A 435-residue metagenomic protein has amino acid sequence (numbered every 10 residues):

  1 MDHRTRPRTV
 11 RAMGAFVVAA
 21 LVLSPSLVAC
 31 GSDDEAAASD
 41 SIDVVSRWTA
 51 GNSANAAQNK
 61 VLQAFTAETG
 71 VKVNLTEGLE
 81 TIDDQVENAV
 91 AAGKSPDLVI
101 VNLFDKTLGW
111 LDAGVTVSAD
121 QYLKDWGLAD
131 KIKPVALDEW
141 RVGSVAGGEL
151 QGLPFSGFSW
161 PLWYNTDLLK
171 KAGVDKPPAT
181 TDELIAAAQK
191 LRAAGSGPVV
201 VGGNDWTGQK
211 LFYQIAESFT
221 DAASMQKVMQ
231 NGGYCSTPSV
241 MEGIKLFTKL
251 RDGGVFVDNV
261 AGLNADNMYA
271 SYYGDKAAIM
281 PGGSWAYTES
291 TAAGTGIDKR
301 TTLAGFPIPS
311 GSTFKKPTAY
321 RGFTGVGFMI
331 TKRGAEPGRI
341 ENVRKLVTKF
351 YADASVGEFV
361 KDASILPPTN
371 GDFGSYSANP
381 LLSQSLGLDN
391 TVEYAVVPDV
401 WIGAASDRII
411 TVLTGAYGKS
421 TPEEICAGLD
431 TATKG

Functional and structural regions predicted by a protein language model:
S39-K60, F158, V400: Extracytoplasmic "Venus flytrap"
Q63, G148, A172, G253 (+1 more regions): Extracytoplasmic/periplasmic substrate-recognition and gating elements
Q63-V135, K170-A172, K176-A179, A278-I279 (+1 more regions): Extracytoplasmic "Venus flytrap"/periplasmic binding protein-like
T107-S159, L211-Y213, G305: Hinge/lid segment of periplasmic solute-binding proteins
D120-V135, T220-E242, A293-K299, S310-T318 (+1 more regions): Short, solvent-exposed loop/beta-turn-alpha elements that line the ligand-binding surface or hinge of extracytoplasmic
V145-F155, W160, I185-G233: Extracytoplasmic/periplasmic solute-binding protein
A188, M229-V260: Glycine-centered hinge/linker elements that transmit conformational signals in sensory and ligand-binding systems
G322, D362-F373, P380-G435: C-terminal capping/gating helix-and-loop segments adjacent to ligand/active sites or protein-protein/ligand interfaces
